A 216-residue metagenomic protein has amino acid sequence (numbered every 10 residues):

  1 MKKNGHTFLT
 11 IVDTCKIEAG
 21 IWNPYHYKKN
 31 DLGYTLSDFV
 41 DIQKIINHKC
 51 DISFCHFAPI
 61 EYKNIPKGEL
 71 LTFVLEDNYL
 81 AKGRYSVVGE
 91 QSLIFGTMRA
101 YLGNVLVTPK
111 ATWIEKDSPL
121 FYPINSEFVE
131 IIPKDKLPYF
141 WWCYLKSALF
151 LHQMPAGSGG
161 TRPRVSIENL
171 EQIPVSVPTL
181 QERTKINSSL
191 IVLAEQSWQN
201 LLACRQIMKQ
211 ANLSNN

Functional and structural regions predicted by a protein language model:
M1-K49, T179-N216: Non-catalytic DNA-recognition/assembly elements of restriction-modification systems
K29, Y34-A81: DNA target-recognition patches
D38, E90, Q172-P174: Extracellular/lumenal ectodomain signal focusing on beta-strand-rich modules and carbohydrate-recognition contexts
K82-G83, G160: A structural connector/turn signal
S86-V87: Residue-level "contact hotspot" at macromolecular interaction interfaces
E90, I94-L145: A short beta-sheet element
F121-E127, S158-T184: A short glycine-rich beta-alpha junction/loop motif
L137-G159: Short, positively charged
